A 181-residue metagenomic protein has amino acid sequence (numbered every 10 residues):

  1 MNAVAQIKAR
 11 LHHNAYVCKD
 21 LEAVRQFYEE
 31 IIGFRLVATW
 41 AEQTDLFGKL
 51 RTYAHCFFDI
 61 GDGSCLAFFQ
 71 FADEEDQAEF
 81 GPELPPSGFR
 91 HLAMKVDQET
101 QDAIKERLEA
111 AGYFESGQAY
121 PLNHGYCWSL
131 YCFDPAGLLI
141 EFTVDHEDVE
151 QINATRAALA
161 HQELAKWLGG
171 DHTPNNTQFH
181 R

Functional and structural regions predicted by a protein language model:
M1-A5, K105-R181: Vicinal oxygen chelate
L11-K19, C56-G61, A78-R107, W128-F133 (+1 more regions): Vicinal oxygen chelate
V17-C65: Core segments of cupin and vicinal oxygen chelate
Q26, E30, D102-E106, A110: Replace "anionic and nucleotidyl ligands
Q43-L46, E74-F80: A short, acidic/glycine-rich surface segment
S64-L66, P82, G117: Long, contiguous binding/interaction regions
C65-F68, E141-F142: Short glycine-/small-residue motifs
